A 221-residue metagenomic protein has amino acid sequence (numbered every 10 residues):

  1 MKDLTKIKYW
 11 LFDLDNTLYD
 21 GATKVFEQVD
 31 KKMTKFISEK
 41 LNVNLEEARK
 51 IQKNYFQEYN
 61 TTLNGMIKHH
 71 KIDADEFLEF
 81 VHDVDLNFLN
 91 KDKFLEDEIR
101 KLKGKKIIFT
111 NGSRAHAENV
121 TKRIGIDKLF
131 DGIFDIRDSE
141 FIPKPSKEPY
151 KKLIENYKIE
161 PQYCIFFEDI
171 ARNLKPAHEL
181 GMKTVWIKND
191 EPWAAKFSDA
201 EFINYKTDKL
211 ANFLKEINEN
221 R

Functional and structural regions predicted by a protein language model:
M1-I7, S113-R114, E118-R221: Asp-based, Mg2+/Mn2+-dependent phosphohydrolase catalytic module
D3-F12, T17-F94, A115: N-terminal helical cap/lid subdomain that shapes the substrate entry/recognition surface in HAD-like hydrolases
W10, E76-N87, L95-I124, G132-I136: Substrate-recognition element of Asp-dependent hydrolases with the DxDx(T/V) motif
T17, T110, D169: Conserved G/P- and acidic residue-centered "switch" motifs that form tight phosphate/ATP-binding loops in soluble
D20, I108-T110, W186: Hydrophobic residues in well-ordered beta-strands that form the structural core
T62-L63, E98, A117, N173: Residues within well-ordered alpha-helices
G65, E98-K101, P176, K196: Well-formed, non-transmembrane alpha-helical positions, independent of function
K68-K71, L102-K105, L180-M182, F202: Short glycine/proline-enriched coil/turn segments at helix->beta-strand junctions
